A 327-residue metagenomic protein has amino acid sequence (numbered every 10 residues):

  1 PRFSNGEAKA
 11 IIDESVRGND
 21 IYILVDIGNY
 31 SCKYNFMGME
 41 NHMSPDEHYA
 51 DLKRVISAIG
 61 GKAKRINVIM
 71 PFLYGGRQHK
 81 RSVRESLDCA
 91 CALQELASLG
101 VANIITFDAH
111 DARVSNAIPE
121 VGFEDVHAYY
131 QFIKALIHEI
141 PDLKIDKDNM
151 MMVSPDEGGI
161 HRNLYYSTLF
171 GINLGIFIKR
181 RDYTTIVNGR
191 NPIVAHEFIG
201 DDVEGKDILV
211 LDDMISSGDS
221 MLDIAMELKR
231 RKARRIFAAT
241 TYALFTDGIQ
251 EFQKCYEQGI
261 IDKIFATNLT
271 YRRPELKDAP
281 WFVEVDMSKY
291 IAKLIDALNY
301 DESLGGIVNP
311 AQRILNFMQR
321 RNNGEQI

Functional and structural regions predicted by a protein language model:
P1-I327: PRPP-associated nucleotide enzymes
